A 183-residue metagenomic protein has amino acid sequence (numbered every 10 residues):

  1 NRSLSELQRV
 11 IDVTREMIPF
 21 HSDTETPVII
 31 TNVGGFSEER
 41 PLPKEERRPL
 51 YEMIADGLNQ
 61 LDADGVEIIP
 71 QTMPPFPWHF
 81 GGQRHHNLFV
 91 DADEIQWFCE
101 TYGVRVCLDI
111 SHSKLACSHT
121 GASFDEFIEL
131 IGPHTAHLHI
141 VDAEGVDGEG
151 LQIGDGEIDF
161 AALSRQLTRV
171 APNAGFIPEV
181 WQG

Functional and structural regions predicted by a protein language model:
N1, R47, Q83-F89, H112-N173 (+1 more regions): Gly/Pro-rich active-site loop or hairpin
N1-R105, L115: Active-site acidic/histidine proton-transfer and metal-coordination neighborhood in alpha/beta enzyme cores
P27-T31, I68-Q71, V106-D109, A136-I140 (+1 more regions): Hydrophobic faces of well-ordered beta-strands that scaffold small-molecule active sites in alpha/beta enzyme cores
